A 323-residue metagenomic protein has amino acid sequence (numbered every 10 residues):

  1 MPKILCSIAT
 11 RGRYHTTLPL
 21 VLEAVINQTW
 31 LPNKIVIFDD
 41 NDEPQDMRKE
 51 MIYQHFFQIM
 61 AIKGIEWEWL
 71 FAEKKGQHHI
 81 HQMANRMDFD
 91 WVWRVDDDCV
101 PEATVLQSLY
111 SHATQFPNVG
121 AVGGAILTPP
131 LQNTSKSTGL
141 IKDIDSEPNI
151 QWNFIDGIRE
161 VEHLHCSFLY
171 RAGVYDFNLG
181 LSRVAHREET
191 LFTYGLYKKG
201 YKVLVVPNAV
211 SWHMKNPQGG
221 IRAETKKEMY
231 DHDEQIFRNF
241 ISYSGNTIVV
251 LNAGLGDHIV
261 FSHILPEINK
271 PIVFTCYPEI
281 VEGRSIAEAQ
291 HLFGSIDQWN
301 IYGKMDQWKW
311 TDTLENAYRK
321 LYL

Functional and structural regions predicted by a protein language model:
R13-N27: Short, well-formed alpha-helical segments that are part of the catalytic scaffolds of diverse glycosyltransferases
F71-D88: Glycine-rich, basic loop-to-helix element that forms the pyrophosphate-binding segment of sugar-nucleotide handling
F89-D98: Short beta-strand-to-loop acidic/aromatic patch adjacent to the donor-nucleotide binding site
T104-S137: Conserved donor NDP-sugar-binding/catalytic core segment of glycosyltransferases
N149-Y170: A recurrent flexible, glycine/aromatic-enriched loop bordering the glycosyltransferase active site that acts as
A185-F192: Acidic donor-binding loop at a coil-to-helix junction in glycosyltransferase catalytic cores that engages
V205-T225: Active-site donor/metal-binding and catalytic loop motifs of nucleotide-sugar-dependent glycosylation enzymes
Y243-L323: Catalytic machinery of carbohydrate-active enzymes, primarily nucleotide-sugar-dependent glycosyltransferases
